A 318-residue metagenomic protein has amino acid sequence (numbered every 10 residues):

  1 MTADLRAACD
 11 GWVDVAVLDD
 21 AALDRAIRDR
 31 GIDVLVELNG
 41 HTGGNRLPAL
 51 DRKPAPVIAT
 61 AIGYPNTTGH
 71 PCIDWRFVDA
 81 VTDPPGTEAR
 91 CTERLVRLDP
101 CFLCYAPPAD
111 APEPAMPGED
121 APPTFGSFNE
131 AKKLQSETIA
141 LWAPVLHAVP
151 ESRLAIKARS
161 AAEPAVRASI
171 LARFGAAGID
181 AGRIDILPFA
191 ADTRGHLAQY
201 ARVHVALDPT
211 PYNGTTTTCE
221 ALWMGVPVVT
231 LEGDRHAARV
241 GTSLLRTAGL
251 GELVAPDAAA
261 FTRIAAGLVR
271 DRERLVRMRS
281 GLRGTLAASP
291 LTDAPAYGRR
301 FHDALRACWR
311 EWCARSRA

Functional and structural regions predicted by a protein language model:
M1-C72, V81-G86, L154-R274, R279-A294: Conserved nucleotide-cofactor-binding alpha/beta core module
R25-R28, A143, H147, A266 (+1 more regions): Surface-exposed alpha-helical segments enriched in charged/polar residues
C72-I73, T92-E93, D120-P122, E151 (+1 more regions): Active-site lining segments that contact anionic ligands and/or coordinate catalytic metals
D79-L141, T292, G298-R317: Glycine-rich phosphate/pyrophosphate-binding loop and adjacent beta-alpha nucleotide/cofactor-binding cores
P100-D192, Q199-A201: Conserved catalytic-core segment of nucleotide-activated headgroup transferases in glycan assembly
H147, V269-R270, A287, R306 (+1 more regions): Residues at helix-coil transition
G178, R317-A318: Short, flexible coil/linker elements and helix-boundary hinge sites characteristic of intrinsically disordered
